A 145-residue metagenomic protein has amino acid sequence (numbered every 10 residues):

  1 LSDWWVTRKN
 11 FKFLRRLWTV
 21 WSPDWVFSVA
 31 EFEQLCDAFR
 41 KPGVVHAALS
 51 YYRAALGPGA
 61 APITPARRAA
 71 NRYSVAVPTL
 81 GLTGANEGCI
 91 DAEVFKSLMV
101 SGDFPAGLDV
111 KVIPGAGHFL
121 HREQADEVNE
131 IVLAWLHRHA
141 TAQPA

Functional and structural regions predicted by a protein language model:
L1-V112, L133, R138-T141: Flexible "cap/lid" subdomain of the alpha/beta-hydrolase fold that forms the substrate-access gate
A116-N129: Catalytic histidine-centered segment of alpha/beta-hydrolase-like enzymes
